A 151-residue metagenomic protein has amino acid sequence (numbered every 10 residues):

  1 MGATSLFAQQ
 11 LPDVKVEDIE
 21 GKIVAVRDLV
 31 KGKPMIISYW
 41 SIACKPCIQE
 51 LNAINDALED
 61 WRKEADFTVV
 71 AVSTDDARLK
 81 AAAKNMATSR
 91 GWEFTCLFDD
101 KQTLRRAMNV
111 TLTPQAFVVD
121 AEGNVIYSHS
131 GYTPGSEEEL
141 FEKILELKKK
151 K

Functional and structural regions predicted by a protein language model:
A8-Q9, K22: Boundary of Sec targeting at the N-terminus
V14-P34: A short beta-strand-turn-helix
K33-M35, W40-A43, L112: Short pre-active-site segment immediately N-terminal to redox-active cysteine/selenocysteine motifs in thiol-based
I36-I37, V69, A116: Hydrophobic beta-strand anchors of alpha/beta hydrolase catalytic cores
I48-R90, K101-A107: Structural microenvironment flanking redox-active thiols in thiol-disulfide oxidoreductases
T88-W92, D100-K143: Thiol/disulfide oxidoreductase modules built on the thioredoxin-like
